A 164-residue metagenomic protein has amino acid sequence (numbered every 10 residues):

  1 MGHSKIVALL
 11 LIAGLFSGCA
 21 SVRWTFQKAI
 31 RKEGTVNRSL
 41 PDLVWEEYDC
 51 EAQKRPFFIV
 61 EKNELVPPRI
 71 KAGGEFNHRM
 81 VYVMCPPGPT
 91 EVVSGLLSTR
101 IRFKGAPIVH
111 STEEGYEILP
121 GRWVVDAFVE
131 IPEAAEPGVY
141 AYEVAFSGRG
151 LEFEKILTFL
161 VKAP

Functional and structural regions predicted by a protein language model:
M1-V7: Bacterial N-terminal signal peptides that target proteins for export
L9-L11: Classical secretory targeting signals
S17-G18: C-terminal motif of bacterial Sec signal peptides marking the signal peptidase cleavage site
R23-V129, A141-K155: Contiguous segments within soluble domain cores/interaction surfaces
E133-P137: Surface-exposed, short loops/turns at beta-strand junctions within beta-sandwich domains
E152-P164: Short beta-strand elements
